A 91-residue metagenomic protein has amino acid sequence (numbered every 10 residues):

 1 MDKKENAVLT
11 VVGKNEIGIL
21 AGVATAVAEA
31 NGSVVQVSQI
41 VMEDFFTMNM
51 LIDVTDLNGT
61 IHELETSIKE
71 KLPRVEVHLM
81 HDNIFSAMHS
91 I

Functional and structural regions predicted by a protein language model:
M1-I91: A conserved regulatory-domain signal marking ACT and ACT-like small-molecule sensing domains and adjacent regulatory
